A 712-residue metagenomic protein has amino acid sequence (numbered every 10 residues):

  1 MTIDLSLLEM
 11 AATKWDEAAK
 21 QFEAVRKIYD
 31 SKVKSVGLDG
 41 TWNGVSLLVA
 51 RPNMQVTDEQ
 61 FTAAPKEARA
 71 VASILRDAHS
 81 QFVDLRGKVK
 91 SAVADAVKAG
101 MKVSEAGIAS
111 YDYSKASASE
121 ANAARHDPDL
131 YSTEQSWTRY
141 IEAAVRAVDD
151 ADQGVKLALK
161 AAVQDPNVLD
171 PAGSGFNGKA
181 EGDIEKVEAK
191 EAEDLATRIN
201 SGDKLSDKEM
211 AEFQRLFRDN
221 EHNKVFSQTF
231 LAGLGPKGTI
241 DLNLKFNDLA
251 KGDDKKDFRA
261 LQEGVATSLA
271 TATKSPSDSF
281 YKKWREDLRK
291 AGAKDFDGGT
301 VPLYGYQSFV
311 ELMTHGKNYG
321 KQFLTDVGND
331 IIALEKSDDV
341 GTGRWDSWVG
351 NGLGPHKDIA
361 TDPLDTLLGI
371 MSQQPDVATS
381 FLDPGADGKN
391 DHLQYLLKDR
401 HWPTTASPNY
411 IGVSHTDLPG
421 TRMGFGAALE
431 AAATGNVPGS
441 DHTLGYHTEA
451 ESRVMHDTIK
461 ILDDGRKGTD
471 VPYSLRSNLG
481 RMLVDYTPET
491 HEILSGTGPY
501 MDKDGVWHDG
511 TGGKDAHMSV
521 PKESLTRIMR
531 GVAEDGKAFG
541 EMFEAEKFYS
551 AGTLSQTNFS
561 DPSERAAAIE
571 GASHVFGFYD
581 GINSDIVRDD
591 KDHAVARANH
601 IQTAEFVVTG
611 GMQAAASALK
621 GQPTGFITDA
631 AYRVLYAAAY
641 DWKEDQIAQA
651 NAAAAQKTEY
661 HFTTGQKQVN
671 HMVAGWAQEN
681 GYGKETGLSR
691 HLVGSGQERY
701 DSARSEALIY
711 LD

Functional and structural regions predicted by a protein language model:
M1-P171, K186, K204, Y710-D712: N-terminal secretion-targeting helices of virulence/extracellular proteins, encompassing both classical Sec signal
V168-L708: Non-catalytic all-alpha helical scaffold/repeat segments
